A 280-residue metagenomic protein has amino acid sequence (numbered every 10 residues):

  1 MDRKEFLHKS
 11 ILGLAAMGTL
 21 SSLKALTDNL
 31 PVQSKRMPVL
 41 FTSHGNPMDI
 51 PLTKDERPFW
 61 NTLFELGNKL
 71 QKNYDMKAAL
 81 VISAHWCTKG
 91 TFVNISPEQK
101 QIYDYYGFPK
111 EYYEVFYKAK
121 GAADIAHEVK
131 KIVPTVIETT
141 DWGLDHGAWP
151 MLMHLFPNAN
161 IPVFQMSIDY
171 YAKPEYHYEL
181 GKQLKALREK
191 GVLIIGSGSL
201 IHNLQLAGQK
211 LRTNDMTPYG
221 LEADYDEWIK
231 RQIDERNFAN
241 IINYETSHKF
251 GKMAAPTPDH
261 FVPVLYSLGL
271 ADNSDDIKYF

Functional and structural regions predicted by a protein language model:
M1-S21, D28: N-terminal secretory signal peptides and thylakoid transit peptides that target proteins across membranes
T27-V32, L155: Short boundary motifs at domain starts and secondary-structure transition points
L30-V136: A short aromatic-anchored loop/beta-hairpin motif
P38-S43, A78-S83, M166, L187-L200 (+1 more regions): Beta-strand elements within well-structured catalytic alpha/beta cores of enzymes that handle phosphate/sulfate esters
P58-K69, E175-K190: Long, well-ordered alpha-helical scaffolding segments within enzyme catalytic domains, especially pronounced
I125-Y178, Q183: Internal, conserved structured core segments that host functional sites
I161, A172, A186-L193, H202-F280: Surface-exposed, charge/polar-rich loops and edge strands
